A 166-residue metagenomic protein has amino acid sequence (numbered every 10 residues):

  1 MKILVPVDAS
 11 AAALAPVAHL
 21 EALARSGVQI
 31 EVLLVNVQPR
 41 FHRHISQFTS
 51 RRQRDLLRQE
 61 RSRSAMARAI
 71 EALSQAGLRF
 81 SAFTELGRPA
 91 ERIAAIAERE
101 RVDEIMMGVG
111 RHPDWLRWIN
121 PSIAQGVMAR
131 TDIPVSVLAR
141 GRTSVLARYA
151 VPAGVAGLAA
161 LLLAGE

Functional and structural regions predicted by a protein language model:
M1-F48, G154-E166: Small/aliphatic-rich secondary-structure junction motif
L33-V35, S81-E85, S136-L138: General small-molecule cofactor/ligand-binding pocket signal
N36, E104, V109-G110, R140: Short secondary-structure boundary segments
R51-S64: A short acidic, glycine-rich active-site loop that binds or catalyzes chemistry on phosphate/adenosine moieties
R54, S74-I105, Q125, A129: Structural beta-alpha unit
M107-G126, S144-V145: Glycine-rich, Arg-bearing micro-motifs that act as flexible, cationic patches
G108, G126-G141: Short, acidic/small-residue loops that bind anionic groups at enzyme active sites
A139-A150: Juxtamembrane/start-of-transmembrane alpha-helix segments at the extracytoplasmic/lumenal side of membrane anchors
